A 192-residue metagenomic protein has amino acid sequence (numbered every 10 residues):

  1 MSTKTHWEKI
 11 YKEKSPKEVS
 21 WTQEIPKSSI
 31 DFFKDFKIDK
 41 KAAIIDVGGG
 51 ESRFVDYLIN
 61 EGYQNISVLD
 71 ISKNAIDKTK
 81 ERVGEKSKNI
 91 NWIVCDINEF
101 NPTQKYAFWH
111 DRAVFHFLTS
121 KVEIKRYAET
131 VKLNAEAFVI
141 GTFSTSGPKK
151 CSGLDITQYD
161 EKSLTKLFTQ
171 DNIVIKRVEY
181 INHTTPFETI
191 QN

Functional and structural regions predicted by a protein language model:
M1-Q104, L118-N192: Class I (Rossmann-like) S-adenosyl-L-methionine-dependent methyltransferase catalytic domain, capturing the SAM-binding
A107: Conserved active-site beta-strand-loop modules that form the wall/rim of enzyme catalytic pockets and either contain
H110: A conserved beta-strand element that flanks and buttresses the S-adenosyl-L-methionine
A113-F117: Short catalytic micro-motifs in class I SAM-dependent methyltransferases
